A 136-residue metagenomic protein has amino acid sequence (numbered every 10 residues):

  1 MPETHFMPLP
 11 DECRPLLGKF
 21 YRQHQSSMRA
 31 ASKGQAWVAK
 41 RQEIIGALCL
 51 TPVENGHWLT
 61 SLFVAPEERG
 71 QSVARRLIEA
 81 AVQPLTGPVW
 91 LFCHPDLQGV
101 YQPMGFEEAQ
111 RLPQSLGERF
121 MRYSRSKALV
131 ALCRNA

Functional and structural regions predicted by a protein language model:
M1-A31, A36-V38, L112, K127-A136: Short amphipathic alpha-helix that is part of the acyltransferase structural core
V38, E43-P52, G56-F63: Conserved beta-strand in the GNAT
T60-S61, E67-R69, P103-M104: Acidic/histidine-enriched, beta-strand-rich ligand/metal-binding domains
V64, G70-Q83: Conserved acetyl-CoA-binding loop-helix of GNAT-fold acetyltransferases
Q71, R75, R119-V130: Accessory recognition modules or surfaces
Q83-D96: Conserved GNAT acetyl-CoA-binding A-motif
P95-R122: Conserved active-site alpha-helix within GNAT-family acetyltransferase domains
